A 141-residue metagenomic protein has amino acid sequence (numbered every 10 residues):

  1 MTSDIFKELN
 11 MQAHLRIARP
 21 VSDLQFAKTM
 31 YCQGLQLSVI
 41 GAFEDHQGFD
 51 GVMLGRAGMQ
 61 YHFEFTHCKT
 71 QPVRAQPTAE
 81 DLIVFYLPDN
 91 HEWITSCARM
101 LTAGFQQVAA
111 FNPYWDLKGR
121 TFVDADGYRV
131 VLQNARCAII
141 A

Functional and structural regions predicted by a protein language model:
T2-N10, R16, I40-A42, M53 (+1 more regions): Vicinal oxygen chelate
S3-F6, K69-V73: Short beta-strand/turn micro-motifs at beta-sheet edges
S3-I5, L15-A18, L35, Q60-F63 (+1 more regions): Short acidic/polar alpha-helix capping motifs at helix-coil junctions
A13-S22, V52-A57, P72-M100, K118-V123: Vicinal oxygen chelate
R19-Y61: Core segments of cupin and vicinal oxygen chelate
D45-H46, C68-K69, D89-N90, P113-W115: Short beta->alpha connector loops
G58-F63, D126-V130: Short, charged/polar, Gly/Pro-enriched secondary-structure boundary elements
T66-Q71, A135-C137: Acetyl-CoA-dependent GNAT
